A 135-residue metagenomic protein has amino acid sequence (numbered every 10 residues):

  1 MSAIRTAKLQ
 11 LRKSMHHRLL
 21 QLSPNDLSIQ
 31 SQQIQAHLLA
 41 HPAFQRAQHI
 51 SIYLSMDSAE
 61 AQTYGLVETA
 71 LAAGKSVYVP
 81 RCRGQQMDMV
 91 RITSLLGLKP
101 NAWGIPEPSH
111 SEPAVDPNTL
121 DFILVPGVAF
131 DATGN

Functional and structural regions predicted by a protein language model:
S2-T119: N-terminal active-site beta-alpha-beta segment that forms phosphate/nucleotide-binding and substrate-recognition loops
F130-N135: Glycine/threonine-rich flexible loop motifs
